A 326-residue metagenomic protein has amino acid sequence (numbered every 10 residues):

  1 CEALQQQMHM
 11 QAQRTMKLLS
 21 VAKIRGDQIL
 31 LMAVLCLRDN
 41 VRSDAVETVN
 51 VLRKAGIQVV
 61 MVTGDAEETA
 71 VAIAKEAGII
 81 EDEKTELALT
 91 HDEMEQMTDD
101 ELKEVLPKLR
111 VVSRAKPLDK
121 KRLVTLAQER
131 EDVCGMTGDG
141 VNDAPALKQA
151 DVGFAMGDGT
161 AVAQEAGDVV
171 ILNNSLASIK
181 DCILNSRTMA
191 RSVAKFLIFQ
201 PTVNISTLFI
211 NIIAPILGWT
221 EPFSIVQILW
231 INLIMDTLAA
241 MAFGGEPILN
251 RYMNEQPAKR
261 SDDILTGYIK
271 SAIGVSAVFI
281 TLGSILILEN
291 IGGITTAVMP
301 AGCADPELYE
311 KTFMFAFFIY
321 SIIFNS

Functional and structural regions predicted by a protein language model:
C1-L126, R130, A144, D158 (+1 more regions): Cytosolic catalytic headpieces and adjacent flexible linkers of membrane translocases
E83-G135, A150, G157-S326: Membrane-embedded transport module
L147: Basic, alpha-helical nucleic-acid-binding regions used in initiation and control of genome expression
